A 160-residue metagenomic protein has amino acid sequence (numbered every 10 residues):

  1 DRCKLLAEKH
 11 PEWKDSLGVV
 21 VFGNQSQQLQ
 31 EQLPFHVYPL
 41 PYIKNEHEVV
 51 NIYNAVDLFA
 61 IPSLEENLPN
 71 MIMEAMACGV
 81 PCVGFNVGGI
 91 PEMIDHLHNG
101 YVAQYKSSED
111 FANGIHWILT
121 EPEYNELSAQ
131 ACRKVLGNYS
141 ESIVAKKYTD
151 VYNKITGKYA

Functional and structural regions predicted by a protein language model:
W13-S16, G23-H47: Nucleotide-activated donor-binding/catalytic signature segment of Leloir-type glycosyltransferases, i.e., the conserved
N51-V56: Short alpha-helical donor nucleotide-sugar binding micro-motif in glycosyltransferases
L64: Aromatic "clamp/platform" in nucleotide-sugar-dependent glycosyltransferases that forms part of the donor/acceptor
M73, V87-V102: Short acidic/histidine- and often glycine-rich active-site loop of Leloir-type glycosyltransferases that engages
P81-G84: Short hydrophobic beta-strand element within catalytic cores of glycosyltransferases and related nucleotide-activated
H96-L97, Y101-S108, W117-P122: Conserved acidic donor-binding segment of nucleotide-sugar-dependent glycosyltransferases
D110, E123-N138, K147-D150: A short, well-ordered alpha-helix in the C-terminal region of glycosyltransferases
